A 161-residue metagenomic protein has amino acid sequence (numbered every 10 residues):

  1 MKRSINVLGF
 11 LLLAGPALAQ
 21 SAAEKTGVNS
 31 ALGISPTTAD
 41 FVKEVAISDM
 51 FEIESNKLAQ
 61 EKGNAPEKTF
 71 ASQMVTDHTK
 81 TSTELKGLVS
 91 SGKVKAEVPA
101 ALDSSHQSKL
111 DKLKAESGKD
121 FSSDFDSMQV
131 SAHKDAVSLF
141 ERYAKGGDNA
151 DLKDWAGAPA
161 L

Functional and structural regions predicted by a protein language model:
R3-N6, Q20-L161: His/Met- and acidic-residue-enriched segments that coordinate or traffic transition-metal cofactors and support
N6-L13: Sec-dependent N-terminal signal peptides
G15-A19: Sec/Tat signal peptide C-region and signal peptidase I cleavage site
